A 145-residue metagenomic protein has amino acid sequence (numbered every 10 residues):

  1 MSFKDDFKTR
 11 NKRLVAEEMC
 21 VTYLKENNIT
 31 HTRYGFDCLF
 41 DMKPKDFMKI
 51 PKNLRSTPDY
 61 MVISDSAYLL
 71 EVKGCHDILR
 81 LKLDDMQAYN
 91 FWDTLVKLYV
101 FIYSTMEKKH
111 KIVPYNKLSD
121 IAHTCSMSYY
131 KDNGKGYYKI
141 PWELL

Functional and structural regions predicted by a protein language model:
M1-N27: A short, highly charged nucleic-acid-interacting micro-segment common to nuclease and nuclease-linked defense proteins
S2-R10, R33-D65: Active-site metal-binding core of divalent-cation-utilizing nuclease and nuclease-like domains
T22-Y23, A88-F91: Alpha-helical scaffold elements within enzyme catalytic domains, especially in hydrolases
L24, P58-H76: Conserved catalytic cores of phosphodiester-cleaving nucleases, focusing on short active-site segments
T32-R33, L69-E71, Y99-I102: A structural signal for short, well-ordered beta-strand segments and their strand-loop junctions that often border
L69, H76-Q87: Active-site-adjacent loop/helix micro-motif of nuclease/hydrolase catalytic cores
N90-D120: Nucleic-acid nuclease catalytic cores
K111-L145: Intrinsically disordered, low-complexity terminal regions enriched in charged/polar residues
